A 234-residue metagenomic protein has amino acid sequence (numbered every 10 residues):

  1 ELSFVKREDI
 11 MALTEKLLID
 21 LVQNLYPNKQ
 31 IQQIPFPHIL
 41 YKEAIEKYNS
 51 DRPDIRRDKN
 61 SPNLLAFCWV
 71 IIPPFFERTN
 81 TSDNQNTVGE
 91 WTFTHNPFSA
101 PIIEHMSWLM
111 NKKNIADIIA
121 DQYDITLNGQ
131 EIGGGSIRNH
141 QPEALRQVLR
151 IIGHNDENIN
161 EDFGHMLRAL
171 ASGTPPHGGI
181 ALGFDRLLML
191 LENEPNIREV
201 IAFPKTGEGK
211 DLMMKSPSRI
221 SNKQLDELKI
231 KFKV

Functional and structural regions predicted by a protein language model:
E1-V234: Class II aminoacyl-tRNA synthetase catalytic cores and aaRS-like
